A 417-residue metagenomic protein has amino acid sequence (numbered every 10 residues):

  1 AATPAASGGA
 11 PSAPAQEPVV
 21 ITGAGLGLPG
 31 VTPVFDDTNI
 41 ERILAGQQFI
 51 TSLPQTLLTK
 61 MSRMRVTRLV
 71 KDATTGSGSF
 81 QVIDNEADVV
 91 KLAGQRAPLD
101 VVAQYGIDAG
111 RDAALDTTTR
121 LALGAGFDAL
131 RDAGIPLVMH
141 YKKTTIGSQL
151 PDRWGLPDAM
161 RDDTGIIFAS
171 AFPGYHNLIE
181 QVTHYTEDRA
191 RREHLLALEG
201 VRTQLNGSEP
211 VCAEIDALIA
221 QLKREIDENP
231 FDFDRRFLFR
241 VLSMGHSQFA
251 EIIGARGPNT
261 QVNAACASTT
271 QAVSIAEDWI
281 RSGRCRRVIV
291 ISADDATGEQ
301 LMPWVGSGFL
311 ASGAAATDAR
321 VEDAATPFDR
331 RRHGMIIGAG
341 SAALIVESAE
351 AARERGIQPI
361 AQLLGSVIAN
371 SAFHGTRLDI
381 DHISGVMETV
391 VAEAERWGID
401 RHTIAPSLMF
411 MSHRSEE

Functional and structural regions predicted by a protein language model:
A1-A6, D36, L242, S247 (+4 more regions): Active-site-adjacent elements of ketosynthase-type condensing enzymes
A1-R111, T119, A133-I135, V182-L205 (+1 more regions): ACP-dependent fatty acid/polyketide chain-elongation machinery
I21-G23, I43, G126, I166 (+7 more regions): Conserved small-residue
L26, S170-P173, A264-S268, S292-T297 (+2 more regions): Acidic, glycine-rich active-site loops and adjacent beta-strand->loop/helix elements that engage anionic groups
A109-T118, G165-G257, Q300-T317, S415-E416: Active-site-proximal gating segment of KS-fold condensing enzymes and close homologs
T118-R153, D158-A159: Feature captures the FAD/FMN-dependent oxidoreductase FAD-binding
L121-I135, L242-G245, I253, N259-D295 (+1 more regions): Active-site-proximal alpha-helical scaffold in enzymes
R320-H413: Condensing-enzyme catalytic core mediating Claisen C-C bond formation in acyl metabolism
